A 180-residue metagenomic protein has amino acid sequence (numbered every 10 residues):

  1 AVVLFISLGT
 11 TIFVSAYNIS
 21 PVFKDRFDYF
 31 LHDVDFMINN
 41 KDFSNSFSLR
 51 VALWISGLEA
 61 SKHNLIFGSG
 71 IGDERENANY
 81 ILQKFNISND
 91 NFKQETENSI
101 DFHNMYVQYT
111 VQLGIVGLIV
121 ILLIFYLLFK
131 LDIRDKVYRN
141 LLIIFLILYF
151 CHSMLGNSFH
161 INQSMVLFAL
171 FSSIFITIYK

Functional and structural regions predicted by a protein language model:
A1, I133-K136, I176-K180: Membrane-interface junctions at the ends of membrane-embedded or membrane-associated helices
A1-N40, I55-H63, I71: A membrane-periplasm/extracellular boundary helix in multi-pass inner-membrane enzymes that assemble envelope glycans
A1-T11, L127, L131, I147-F150 (+1 more regions): Alpha-helical transmembrane segments of multi-pass inner-membrane proteins
F13-S20, I121, F125, H152: Alpha-helical transmembrane segments
N40-I55, E59, H63, F67-L113: Long extracytoplasmic/lumenal interhelical loops at the membrane interface of multi-pass membrane proteins
F102-M105, T110-G117, F159-L167: Membrane-interface micro-motifs in multi-pass membrane enzymes
V111-L148: Hydrophobic transmembrane alpha-helices and their immediate junctions
I124, L142-M154, S158-K180: Transmembrane alpha-helices of multi-pass inner-membrane enzymes
